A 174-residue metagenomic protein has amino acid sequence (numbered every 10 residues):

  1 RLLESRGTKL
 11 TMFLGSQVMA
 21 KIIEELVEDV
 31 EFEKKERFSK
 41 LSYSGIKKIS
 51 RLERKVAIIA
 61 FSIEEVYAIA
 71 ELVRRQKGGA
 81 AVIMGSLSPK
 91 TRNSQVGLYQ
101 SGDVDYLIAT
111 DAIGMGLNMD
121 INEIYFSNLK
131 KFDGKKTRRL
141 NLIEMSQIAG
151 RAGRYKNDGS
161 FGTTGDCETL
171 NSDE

Functional and structural regions predicted by a protein language model:
L3-T8, K48-L52, R74-R75, L98-S101 (+2 more regions): Conserved catalytic network of the ASCE P-loop NTPase/AAA+ motor domain
R6-G7, V27-K34, R75-G79, F132-D133: A short alpha->loop->secondary-structure connector
G7-A20, G102, Y106, M119-E174: Conserved segment of the helicase C-terminal RecA-like domain
T11-L14, M19-A20, R51-Q76, A80-M84: Conserved strand-helix element at the start of the C-terminal RecA-like helicase core
L14-K55: Interdomain hinge/linker at the junction between the two RecA-like core domains of SF2 helicases
I22-I23, A68-I69, Q95, I148: Hydrophobic side chains in well-ordered alpha-helices
K40, F61-E64, V82-S94, T110-M115: Conserved helicase motor
T91-S101, Y106: N-terminal small/polar loop signature for handling phosphorylated ligands or for N-terminal nucleophile
